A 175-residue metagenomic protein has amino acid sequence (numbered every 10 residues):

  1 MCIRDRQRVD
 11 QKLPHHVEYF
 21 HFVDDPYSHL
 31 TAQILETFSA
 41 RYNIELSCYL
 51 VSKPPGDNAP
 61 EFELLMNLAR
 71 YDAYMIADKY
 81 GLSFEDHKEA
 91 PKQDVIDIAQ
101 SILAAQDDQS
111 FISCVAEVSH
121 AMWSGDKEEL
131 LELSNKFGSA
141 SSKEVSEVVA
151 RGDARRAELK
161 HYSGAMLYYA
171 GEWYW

Functional and structural regions predicted by a protein language model:
M1-I3: Conserved small/polar residues in nucleotide/adenosyl-binding loops
R6-R8: Low-complexity, charge- and small-residue-enriched intrinsically disordered regions
D10-V17: A short, charged/proline- and glycine-enriched loop that marks the coil->beta-strand transition at the N-terminal
V23, H29-M122: Structural alpha/beta surface segment adjacent to cysteine/selenocysteine redox centers across thiol/disulfide enzymes
T31-F38, V115-W175: C-terminal cap of thioredoxin/glutaredoxin-like
